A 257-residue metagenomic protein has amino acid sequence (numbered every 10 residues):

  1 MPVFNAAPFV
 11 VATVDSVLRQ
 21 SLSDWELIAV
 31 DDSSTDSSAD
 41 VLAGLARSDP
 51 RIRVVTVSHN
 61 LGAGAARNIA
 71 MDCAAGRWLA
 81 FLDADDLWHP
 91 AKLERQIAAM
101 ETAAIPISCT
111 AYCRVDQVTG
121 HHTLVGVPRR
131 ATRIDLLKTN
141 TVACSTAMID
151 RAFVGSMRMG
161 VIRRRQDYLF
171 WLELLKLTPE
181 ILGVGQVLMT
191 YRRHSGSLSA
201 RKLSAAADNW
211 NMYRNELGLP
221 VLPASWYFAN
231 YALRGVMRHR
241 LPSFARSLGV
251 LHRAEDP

Functional and structural regions predicted by a protein language model:
P8-V11, D36-L45, L87, A91: Acidic helix N-cap motif at the loop->helix transition within catalytic regions of sugar-transfer enzymes
D15-D24: Short, acidic, metal-binding catalytic loop of nucleotide-sugar glycosyltransferases
D31-D40, H59, D83: A conserved acidic beta->alpha catalytic loop
V57-A74, R95: Glycine-rich, basic loop-to-helix element that forms the pyrophosphate-binding segment of sugar-nucleotide handling
L61, D86-L87, Y112: Acidic metal-phosphate-binding loop of nucleotide-sugar-dependent transferases
D72, R129-S204: Conserved nucleotide-sugar donor-binding catalytic segment
L79: Short aromatic/hydrophobic "clamp" motif used to bind/position activated sugar donors
A91-H122: Conserved donor NDP-sugar-binding/catalytic core segment of glycosyltransferases
